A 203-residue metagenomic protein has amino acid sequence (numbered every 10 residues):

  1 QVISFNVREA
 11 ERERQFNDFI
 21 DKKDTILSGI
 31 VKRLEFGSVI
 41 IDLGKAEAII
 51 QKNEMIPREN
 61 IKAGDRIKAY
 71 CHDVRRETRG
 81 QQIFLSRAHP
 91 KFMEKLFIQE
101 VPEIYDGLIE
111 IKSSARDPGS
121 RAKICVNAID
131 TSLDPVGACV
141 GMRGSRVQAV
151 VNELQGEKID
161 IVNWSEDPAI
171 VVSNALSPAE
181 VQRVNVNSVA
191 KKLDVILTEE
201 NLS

Functional and structural regions predicted by a protein language model:
Q1-S203: RNA-contacting regions in translation and RNA-metabolism proteins, encompassing KH/S1 modules where present
